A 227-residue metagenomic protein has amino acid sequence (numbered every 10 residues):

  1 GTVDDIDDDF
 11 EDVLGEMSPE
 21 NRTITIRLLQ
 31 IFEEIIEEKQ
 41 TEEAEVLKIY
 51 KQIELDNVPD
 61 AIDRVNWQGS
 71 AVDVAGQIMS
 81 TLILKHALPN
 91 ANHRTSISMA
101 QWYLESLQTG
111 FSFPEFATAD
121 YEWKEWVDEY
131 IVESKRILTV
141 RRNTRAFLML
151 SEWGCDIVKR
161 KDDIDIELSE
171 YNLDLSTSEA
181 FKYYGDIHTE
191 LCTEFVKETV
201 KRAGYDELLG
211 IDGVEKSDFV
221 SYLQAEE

Functional and structural regions predicted by a protein language model:
G1-E227: FIC/Doc superfamily catalytic core
